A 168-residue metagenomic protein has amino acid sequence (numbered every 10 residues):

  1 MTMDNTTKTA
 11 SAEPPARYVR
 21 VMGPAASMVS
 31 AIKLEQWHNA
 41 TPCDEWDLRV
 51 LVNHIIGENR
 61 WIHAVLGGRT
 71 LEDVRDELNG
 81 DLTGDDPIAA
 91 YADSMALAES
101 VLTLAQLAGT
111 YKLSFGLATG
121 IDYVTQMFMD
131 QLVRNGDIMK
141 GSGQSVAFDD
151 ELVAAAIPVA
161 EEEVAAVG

Functional and structural regions predicted by a protein language model:
T2-S27, A31-D44, R60-D93, L97-G168: Structured surface interface patches that mediate subunit assembly and partner/cofactor docking
L51: Extended, alpha-helix-rich binding/interface surfaces that flank or overlap catalytic cores and mediate recognition
H54-I55: Glycine-rich loop at the start of a catalytic domain that most often binds anionic cofactors/ligands
